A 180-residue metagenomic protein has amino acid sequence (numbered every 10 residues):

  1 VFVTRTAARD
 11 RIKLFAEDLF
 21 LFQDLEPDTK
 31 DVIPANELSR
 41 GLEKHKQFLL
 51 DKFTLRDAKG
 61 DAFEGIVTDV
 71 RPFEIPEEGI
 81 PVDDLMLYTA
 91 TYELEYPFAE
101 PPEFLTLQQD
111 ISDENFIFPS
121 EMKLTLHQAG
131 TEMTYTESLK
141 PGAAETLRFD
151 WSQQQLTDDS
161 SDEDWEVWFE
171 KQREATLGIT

Functional and structural regions predicted by a protein language model:
V1-I179: N-terminal soluble domains immediately following signal/targeting peptides that reside in extracytoplasmic
